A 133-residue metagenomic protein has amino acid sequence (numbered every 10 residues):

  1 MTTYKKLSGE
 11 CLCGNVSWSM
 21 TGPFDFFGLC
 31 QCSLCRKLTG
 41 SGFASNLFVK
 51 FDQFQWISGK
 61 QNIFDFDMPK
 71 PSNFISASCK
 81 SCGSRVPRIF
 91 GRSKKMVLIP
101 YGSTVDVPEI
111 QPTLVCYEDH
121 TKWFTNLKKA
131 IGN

Functional and structural regions predicted by a protein language model:
M1-E10, N15-N133: A short Gly-Trp-Pro
